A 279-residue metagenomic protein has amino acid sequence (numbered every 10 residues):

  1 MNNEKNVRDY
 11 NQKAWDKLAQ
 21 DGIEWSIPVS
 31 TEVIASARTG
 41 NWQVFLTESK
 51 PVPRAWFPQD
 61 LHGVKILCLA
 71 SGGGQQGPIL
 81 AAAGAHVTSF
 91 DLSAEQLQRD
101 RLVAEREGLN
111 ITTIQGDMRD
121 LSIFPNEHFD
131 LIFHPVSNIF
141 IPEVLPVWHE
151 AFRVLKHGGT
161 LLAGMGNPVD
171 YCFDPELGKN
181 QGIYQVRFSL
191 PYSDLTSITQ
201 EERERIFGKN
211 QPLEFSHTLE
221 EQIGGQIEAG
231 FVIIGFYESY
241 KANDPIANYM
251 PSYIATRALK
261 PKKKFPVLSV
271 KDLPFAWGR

Functional and structural regions predicted by a protein language model:
P28-V64: Conserved alpha-helix/loop element of class I SAM-dependent methyltransferases that forms part of the SAM/SAH-binding
V64-D120: Class I SAM-dependent methyltransferase SAM/SAH-binding core
R119-I132: A short acidic, Gly/Pro-enriched loop at the edge of an enzyme's catalytic core that lines a small-molecule cofactor
D130-L145: A short SAM/SAH-binding and catalytic strip from SAM-dependent methyltransferases
L145-T160: A short glycine-rich, Lys/Arg-flanked "PGG" loop and its adjoining helix->strand segment in the class I
T160-Q200: Conserved class I S-adenosyl-L-methionine
L213-F236: Short alpha-helix
A229-F231, P245-R279: Core SAM-dependent methyltransferase catalytic element
